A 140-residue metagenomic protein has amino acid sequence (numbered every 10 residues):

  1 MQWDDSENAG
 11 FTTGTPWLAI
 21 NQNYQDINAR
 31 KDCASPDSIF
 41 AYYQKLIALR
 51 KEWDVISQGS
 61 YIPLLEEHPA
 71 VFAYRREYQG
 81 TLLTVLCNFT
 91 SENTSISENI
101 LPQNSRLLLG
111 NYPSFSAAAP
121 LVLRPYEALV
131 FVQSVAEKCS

Functional and structural regions predicted by a protein language model:
M1-L83, F89-T94: Loop/helix patches that line or flank the sugar-binding groove of alpha-linked glycan CAZymes
W3-S6, G110, Q133: Active-site donor-binding loop signature of nucleotide-sugar glycosyltransferases
F11-L18, F115-R124: Short, polar loop/linker segments at the starts of domains and inter-domain junctions
C87-N88, Y126: Active-site beta-strand/loop signature of hydrolases that rely on acidic residues for catalysis
N88, N99, N104-S105, F131-S134: Domain-wide signal for the mature, well-folded portions of proteins, strongly enriched in nucleus-encoded organellar
N93-Y112: Beta-strand-rich binding/interaction modules
A117-S140: C-terminal beta-strand-rich structural cap/linker in extracellular carbohydrate-active enzymes
